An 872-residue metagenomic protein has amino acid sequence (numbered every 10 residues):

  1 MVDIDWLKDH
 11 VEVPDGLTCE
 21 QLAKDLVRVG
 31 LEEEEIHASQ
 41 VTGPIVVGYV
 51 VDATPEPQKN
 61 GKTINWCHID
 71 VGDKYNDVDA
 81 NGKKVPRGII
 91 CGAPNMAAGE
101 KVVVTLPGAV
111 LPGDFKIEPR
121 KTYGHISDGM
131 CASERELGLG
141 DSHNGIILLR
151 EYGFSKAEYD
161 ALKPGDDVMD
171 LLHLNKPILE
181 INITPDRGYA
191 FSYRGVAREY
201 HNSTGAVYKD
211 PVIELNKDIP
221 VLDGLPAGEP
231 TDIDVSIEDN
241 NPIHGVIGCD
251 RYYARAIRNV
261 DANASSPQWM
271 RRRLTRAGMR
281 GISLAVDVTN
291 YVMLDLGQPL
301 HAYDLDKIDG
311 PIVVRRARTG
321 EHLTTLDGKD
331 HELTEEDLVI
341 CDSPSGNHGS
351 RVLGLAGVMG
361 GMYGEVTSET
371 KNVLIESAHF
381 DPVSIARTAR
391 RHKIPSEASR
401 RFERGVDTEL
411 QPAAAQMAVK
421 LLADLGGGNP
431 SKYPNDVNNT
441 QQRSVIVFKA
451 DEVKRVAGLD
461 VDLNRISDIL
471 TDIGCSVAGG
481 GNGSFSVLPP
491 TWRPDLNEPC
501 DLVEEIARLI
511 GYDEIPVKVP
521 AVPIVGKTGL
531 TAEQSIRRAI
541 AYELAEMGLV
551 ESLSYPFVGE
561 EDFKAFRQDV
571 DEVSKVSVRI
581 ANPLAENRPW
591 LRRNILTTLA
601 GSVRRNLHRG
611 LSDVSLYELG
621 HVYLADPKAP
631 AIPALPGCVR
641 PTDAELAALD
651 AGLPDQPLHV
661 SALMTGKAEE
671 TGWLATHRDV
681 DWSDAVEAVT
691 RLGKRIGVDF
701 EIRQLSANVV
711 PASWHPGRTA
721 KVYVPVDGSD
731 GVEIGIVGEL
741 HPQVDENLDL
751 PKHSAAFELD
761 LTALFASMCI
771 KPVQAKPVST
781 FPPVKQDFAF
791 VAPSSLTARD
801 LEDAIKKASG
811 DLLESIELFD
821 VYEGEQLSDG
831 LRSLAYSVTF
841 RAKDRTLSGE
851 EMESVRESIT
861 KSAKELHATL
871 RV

Functional and structural regions predicted by a protein language model:
M1-A227, A256, G349, L374 (+6 more regions): Phosphate-backbone binding interfaces of nucleic-acid-interacting proteins
I4, H10, L22-K24, D52 (+2 more regions): Glycine/proline-enriched, intrinsically flexible loops and inter-domain linkers
Q21, T471-A478, Y617, E645-L649 (+3 more regions): A carboxyl-terminal module marker
V41-P44, K217-I219, V292, L488 (+5 more regions): Beta-rich nucleic-acid/ligand-interaction surfaces
V47-I89, R271-R272, T289-E365: Conserved mixed alpha/beta core segments that line enzyme active sites in large multi-domain catalysts
R120, V313-V366, A521-Q656, R718 (+2 more regions): Class II aminoacyl-tRNA synthetase-like tRNA-binding/catalytic domains
I126-L148, S155, M169, H173 (+7 more regions): Mobile "lid/hinge" segments at catalytic clefts and subdomain interfaces of large enzymes
G195, I446-A450, K454-V614, T839-R841 (+2 more regions): Extended, well-folded interaction surfaces typified by the phenylalanyl-tRNA synthetase beta subunit core
